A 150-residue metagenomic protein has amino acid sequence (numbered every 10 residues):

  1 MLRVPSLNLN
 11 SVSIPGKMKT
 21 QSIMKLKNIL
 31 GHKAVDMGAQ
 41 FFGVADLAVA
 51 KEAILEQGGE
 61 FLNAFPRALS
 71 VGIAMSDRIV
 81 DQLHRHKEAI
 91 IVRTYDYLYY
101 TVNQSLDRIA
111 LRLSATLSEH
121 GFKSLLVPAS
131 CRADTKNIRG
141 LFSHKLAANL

Functional and structural regions predicted by a protein language model:
L2-Y99: Non-catalytic, usually N-terminal nucleic-acid engagement modules in DNA/RNA processing proteins
S13, T20, A53, Y95-L150: Catalytic cores of enzyme domains
